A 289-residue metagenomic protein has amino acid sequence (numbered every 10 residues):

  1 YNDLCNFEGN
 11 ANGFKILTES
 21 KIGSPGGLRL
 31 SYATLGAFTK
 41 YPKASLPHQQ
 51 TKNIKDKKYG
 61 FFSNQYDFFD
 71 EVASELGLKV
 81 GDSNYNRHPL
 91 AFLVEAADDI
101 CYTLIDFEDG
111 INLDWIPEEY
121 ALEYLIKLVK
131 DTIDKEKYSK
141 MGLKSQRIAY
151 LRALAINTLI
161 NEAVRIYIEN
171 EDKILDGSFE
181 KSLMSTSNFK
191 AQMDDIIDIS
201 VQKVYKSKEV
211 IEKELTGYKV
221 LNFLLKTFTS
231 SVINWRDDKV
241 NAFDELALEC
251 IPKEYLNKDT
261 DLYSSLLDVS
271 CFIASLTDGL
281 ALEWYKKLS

Functional and structural regions predicted by a protein language model:
Y1-L151, I160: Sequence-structural signature of the catalytic-core scaffold of metal-dependent phosphohydrolases that act on
G13, L221, I273: A residue-level signal for conserved active-site and pocket-lining positions in enzyme catalytic cores
D106-E119, L175, F179, N234-V240 (+1 more regions): Composition- and surface-driven signal marking solvent-exposed, interaction-prone regions in large proteins
K130-S264, L276-G279: C-terminal subdomains that position terminal phosphate/3'-OH groups for nucleotidyl transfer/ligation, primarily on
N241-A242, D268-S289: C-terminal structured interaction module
